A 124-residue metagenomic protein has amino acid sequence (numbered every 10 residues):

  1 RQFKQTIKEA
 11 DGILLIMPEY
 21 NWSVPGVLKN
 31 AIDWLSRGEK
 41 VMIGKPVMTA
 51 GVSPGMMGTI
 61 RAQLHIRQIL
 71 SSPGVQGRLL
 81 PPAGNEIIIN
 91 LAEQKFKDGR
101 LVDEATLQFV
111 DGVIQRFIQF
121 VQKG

Functional and structural regions predicted by a protein language model:
R1-Q5, T106-F109: A short, well-ordered alpha-helical element
Q2-Q76: Helix-loop-strand module that forms the ligand-binding subsite of alpha/beta enzymes
G77-G124: Glycine-rich phosphate/pyrophosphate-binding loop and the adjoining helix
